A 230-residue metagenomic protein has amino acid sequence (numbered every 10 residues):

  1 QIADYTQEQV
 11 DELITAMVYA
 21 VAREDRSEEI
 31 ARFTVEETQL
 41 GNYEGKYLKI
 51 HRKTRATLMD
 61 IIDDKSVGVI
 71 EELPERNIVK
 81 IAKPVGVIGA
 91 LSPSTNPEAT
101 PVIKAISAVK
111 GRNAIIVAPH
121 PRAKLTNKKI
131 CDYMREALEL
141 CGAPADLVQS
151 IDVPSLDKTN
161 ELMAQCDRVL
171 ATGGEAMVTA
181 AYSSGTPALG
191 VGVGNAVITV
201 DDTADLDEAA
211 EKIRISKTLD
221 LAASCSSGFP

Functional and structural regions predicted by a protein language model:
Q1-I78: N-terminal Rossmann-like NAD(P)+-binding subdomain of aldehyde/semialdehyde dehydrogenases
Q1-Y5, A16-E24, E37, G41 (+5 more regions): Change "in soluble alpha/beta enzymes" to "in soluble alpha/beta proteins
I62-A137, C141, S184-T186, N195: Conserved small-residue-rich beta-alpha loop and adjacent elements that most often cradle the phosphate/pyrophosphate
V67-K80, V148-C166: A structured beta-alpha segment of the ubiquitous adenosine-cofactor-binding alpha/beta core
I103, V178-P230: ALDH superfamily catalytic-core signature
S107-A108, E161-L162, A180: Hydrophobic/aromatic ligand-binding patch that stacks against planar heteroaromatic rings of cofactors or nucleotides
V117, Q149-D152, L170-G173, A188-V191: General beta-strand structural signal in soluble alpha/beta enzymes
H120-R122, V153, G174-E175, V193 (+1 more regions): Short, ordered loop/turn segments at secondary-structure junctions
